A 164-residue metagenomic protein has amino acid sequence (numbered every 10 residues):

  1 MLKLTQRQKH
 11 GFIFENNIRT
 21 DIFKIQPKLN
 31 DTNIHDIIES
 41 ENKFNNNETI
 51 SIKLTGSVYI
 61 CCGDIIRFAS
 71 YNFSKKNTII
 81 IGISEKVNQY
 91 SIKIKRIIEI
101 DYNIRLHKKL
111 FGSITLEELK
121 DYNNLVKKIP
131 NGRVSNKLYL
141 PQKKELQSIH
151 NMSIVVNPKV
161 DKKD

Functional and structural regions predicted by a protein language model:
M1-D164: Nucleic-acid endonuclease domains
